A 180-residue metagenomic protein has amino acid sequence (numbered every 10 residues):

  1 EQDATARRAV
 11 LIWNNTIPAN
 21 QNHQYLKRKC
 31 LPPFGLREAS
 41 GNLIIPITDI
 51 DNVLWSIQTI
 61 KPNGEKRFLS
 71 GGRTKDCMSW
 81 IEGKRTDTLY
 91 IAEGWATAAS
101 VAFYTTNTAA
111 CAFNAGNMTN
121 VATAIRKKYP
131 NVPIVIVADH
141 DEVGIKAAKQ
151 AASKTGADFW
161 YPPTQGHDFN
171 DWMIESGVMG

Functional and structural regions predicted by a protein language model:
E1, N42-V132: Phosphate-handling DNA/RNA-contact segment within nucleic-acid enzymes
E1-I44: TOPRIM metal-binding catalytic domain and adjacent DNA-binding surface shared by DnaG-type primases
D3-A6, A39, T48, A151 (+1 more regions): Class I S-adenosyl-L-methionine
I17-Q21, A92-E93, V143: Residue-level recognition of alpha-helix initiation/capping sites
L26-R28, I81-G83, A151-G156: Alpha-helix C-terminal capping segments
R28, G35, D49, V132-V135: N-terminal structured subdomain of primase-like DNA metabolism proteins
C30-P32, S56, T105, M173: Generic short alpha-helical hydrophobic face used as a protein-protein interaction/packing hotspot
D87, W95, A99-G180: TOPRIM fold recognition
